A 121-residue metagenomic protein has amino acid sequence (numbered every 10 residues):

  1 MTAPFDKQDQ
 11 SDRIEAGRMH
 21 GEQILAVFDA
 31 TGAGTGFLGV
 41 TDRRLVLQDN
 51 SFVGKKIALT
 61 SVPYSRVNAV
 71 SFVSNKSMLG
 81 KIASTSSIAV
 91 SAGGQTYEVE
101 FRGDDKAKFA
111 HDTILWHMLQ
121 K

Functional and structural regions predicted by a protein language model:
M1-G39, S91-Y97, R102-D104, K108-F109 (+1 more regions): Anionic N-terminal interaction surfaces
V27-F37, T41-T85, S91: Phosphoinositide-binding peripheral membrane targeting modules
L79, A110-D112: Extended interaction regions within the primary functional domain
